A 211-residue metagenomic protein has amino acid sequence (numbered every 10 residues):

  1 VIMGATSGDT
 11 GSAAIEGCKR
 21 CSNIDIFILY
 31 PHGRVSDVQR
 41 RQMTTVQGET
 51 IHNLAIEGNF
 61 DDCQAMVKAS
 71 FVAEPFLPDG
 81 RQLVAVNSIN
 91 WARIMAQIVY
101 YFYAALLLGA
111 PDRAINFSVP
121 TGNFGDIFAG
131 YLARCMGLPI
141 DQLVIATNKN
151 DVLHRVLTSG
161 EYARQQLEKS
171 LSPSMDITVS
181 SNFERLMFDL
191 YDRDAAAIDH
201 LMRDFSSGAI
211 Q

Functional and structural regions predicted by a protein language model:
V1-Q211: PLP-dependent amino-acid enzyme catalytic core
